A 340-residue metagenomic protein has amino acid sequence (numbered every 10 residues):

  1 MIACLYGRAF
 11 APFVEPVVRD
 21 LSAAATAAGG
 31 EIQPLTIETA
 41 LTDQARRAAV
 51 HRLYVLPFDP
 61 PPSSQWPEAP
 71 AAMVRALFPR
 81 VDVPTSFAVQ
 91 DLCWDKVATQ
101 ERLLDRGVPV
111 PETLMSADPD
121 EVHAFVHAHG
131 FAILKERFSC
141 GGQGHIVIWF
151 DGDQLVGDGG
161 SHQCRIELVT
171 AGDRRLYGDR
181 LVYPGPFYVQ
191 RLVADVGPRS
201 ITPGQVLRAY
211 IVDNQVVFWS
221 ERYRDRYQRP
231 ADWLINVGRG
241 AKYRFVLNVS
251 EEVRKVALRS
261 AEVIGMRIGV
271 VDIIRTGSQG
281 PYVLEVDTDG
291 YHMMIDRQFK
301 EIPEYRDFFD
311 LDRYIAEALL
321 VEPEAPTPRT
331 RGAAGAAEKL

Functional and structural regions predicted by a protein language model:
M1-F10: Nucleotide-activated donor-dependent transferases that construct or modify glycoconjugates
C4, P79-R80, A88-V193, P198: Active-site nucleotide/adenylate-binding loops and adjacent lid/helix of ATP-dependent enzymes
A9-E112, A117-A124: Conserved N-proximal alpha/beta basic substrate-recognition cap immediately N-terminal to, or forming the N-lobe
E68-A69, P203-V206, I268-G269: Short, surface-exposed coil-to-beta transition loops
A132, F187-Y188, V217-F218, G269 (+1 more regions): Protein kinase-like catalytic core scaffold
F150-E252: Phosphate-binding site of ATP-dependent enzymes
R208, D272-I274: Short, surface-exposed charged micro-motifs
R244-E251, E262, M266-I268, R275-L340: C-terminal active-site "lid" helix and adjoining low-complexity regulatory extension at the edge of ATP-using catalytic
